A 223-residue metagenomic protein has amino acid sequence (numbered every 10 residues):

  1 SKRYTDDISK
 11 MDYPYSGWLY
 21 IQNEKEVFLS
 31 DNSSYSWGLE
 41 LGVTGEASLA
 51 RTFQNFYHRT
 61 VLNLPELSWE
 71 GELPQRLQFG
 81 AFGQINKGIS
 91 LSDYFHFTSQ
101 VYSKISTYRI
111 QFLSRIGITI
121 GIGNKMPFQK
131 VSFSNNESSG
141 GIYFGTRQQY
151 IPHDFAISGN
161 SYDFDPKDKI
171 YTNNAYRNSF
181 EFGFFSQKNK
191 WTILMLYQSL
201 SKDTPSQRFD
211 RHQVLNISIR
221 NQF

Functional and structural regions predicted by a protein language model:
S1-F133, H153-T172, S199: Outer-membrane pore/translocation modules
R3, G123-F223: Outer membrane beta-barrel transmembrane domains
